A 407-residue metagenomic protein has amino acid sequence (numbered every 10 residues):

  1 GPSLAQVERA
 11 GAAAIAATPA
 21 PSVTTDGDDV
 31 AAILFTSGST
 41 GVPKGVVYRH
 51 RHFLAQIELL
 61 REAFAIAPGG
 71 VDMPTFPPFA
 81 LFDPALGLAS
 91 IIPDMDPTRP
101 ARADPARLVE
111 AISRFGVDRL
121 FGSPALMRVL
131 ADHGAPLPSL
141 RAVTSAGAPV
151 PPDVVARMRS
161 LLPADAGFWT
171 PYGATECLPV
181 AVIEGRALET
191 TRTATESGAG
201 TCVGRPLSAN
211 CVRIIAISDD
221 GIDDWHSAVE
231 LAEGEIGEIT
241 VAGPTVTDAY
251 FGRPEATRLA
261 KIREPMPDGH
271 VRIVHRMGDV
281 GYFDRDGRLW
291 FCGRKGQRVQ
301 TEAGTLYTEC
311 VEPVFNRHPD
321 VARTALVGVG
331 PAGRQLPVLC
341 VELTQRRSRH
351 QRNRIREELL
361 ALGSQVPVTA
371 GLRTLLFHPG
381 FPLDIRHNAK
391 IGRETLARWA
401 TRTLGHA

Functional and structural regions predicted by a protein language model:
G1-F35, V42, I66-G70: Conserved pre-ATP/AMP-binding loop-to-beta segment of ANL
G1-R9, L88, V117-F121, A131-G198 (+1 more regions): Gly/Ser/Thr-rich phosphate-binding loop
V30, T36-S39, D72, L120 (+4 more regions): Conserved S/T- and glycine-rich ATP-binding loop of Class I adenylate-forming
A31-E58, A89: Conserved AMP-binding A3 loop
L54-V71, F76-R119: Conserved AMP-binding/adenylation subdomain of ANL enzymes
E110-S113, L120, G243, D248-A249 (+2 more regions): AMP-binding/adenylate-forming catalytic core of the ANL superfamily
R205-A209, I217-M266, G304-L306: Conserved ATP/PPi-binding loop(s) of AMP-dependent carboxylate-activating enzymes
A325-G330, V338-L339, L360-A407: Conserved C-terminal "lid"/linker of ANL adenylate-forming enzymes
